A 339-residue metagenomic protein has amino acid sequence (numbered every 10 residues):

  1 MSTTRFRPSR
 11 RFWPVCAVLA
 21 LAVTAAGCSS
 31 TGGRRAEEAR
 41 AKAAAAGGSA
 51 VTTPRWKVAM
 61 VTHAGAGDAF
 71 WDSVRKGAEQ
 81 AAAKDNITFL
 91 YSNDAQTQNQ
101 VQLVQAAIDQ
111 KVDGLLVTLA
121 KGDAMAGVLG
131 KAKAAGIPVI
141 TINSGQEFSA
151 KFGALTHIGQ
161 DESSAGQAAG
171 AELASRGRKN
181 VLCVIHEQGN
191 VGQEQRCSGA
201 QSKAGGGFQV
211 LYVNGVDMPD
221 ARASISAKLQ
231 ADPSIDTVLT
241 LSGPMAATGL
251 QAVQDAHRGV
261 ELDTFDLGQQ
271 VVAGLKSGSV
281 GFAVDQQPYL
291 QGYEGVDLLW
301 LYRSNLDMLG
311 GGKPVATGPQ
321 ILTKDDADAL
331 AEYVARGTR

Functional and structural regions predicted by a protein language model:
S2-C16: Bacterial N-terminal signal peptides that target proteins for export
V23-G27: C-terminal motif of bacterial Sec signal peptides marking the signal peptidase cleavage site
S29, E37-P54, K203-A204, L290-R339: Hinge/cleft segment of the Venus flytrap/periplasmic-binding protein
V58-M60, G65, A78, Q167-Y212 (+2 more regions): An alpha-beta-alpha
V61-R75, L90-Q100, K121, S144 (+6 more regions): Hinge/beta->alpha junction and helix N-cap segments in small-molecule ligand-binding domains
V117-K133, A200, G215-A273: Hydrophobic alpha-helical
D123-S164, G268-K276, V280-G281, A329-A331: Flexible loop/hinge segments that line or gate small-molecule binding clefts
